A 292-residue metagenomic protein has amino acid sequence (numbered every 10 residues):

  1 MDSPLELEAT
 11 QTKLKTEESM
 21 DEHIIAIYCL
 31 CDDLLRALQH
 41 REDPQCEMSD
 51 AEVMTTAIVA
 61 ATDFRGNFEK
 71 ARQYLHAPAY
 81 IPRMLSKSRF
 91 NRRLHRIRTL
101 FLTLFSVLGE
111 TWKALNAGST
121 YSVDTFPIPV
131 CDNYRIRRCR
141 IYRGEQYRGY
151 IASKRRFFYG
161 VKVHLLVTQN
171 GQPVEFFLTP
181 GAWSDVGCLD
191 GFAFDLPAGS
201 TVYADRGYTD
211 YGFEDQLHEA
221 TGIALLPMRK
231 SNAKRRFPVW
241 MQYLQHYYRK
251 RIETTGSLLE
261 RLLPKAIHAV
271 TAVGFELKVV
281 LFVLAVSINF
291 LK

Functional and structural regions predicted by a protein language model:
M1-K292: Short alpha-helical elements
